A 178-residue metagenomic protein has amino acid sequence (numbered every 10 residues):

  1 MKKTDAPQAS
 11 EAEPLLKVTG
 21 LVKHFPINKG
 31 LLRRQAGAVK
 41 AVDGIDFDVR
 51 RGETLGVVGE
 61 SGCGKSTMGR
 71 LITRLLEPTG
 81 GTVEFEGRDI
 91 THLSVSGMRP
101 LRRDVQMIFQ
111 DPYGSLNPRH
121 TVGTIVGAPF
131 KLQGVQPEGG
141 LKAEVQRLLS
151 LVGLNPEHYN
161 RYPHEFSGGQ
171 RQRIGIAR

Functional and structural regions predicted by a protein language model:
M1-A38: ABC-family P-loop ATPase nucleotide-binding domain
D5, P26-Q35, E77, H92-M98 (+2 more regions): ABC-type ATPase nucleotide-binding domains, specifically the catalytic core motifs of the NBD
V58-G59: The feature captures the beta-strand-to-loop junction immediately N-terminal to the Walker
T73: Helix-to-loop junction immediately C-terminal to a conserved catalytic motif
G81-D89, L101: Conserved ABC transporter NBD signature motif
R88-D89, G139-E157: Conserved ABC ATPase "signature" region
R161-F166, Q170: Conserved ABC ATPase signature
I176: Hydrophobic anchor residue at the start of the ABC signature
